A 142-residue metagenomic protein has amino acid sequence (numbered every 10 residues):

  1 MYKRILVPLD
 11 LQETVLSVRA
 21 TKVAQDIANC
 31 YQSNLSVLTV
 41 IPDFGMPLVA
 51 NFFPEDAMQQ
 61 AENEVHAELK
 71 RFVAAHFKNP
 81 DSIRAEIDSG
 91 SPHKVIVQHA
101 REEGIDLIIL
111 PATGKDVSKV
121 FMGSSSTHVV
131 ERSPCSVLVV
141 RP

Functional and structural regions predicted by a protein language model:
M1-R19, P80, R132-P142: Intrinsically disordered or low-complexity boundary/linker segments at protein termini and domain junctions
K3-N51: Small/aliphatic-rich secondary-structure junction motif
S36-L38, R84-D88, L138: General small-molecule cofactor/ligand-binding pocket signal
F53-D56, E102-E103, S126-H128: Short, hinge-like loop/turn segments at secondary-structure boundaries
E55-A67: A short acidic, glycine-rich active-site loop that binds or catalyzes chemistry on phosphate/adenosine moieties
A74-I108, K115: Structural beta-alpha unit
L110-E131: Glycine-rich, Arg-bearing micro-motifs that act as flexible, cationic patches
